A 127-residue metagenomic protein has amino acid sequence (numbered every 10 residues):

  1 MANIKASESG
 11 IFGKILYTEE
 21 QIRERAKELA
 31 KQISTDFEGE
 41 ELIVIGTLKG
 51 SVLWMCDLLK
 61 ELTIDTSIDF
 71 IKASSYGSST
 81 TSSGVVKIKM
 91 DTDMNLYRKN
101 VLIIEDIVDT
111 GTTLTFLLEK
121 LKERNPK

Functional and structural regions predicted by a protein language model:
M1-K127: PRPP-associated nucleotide enzymes
